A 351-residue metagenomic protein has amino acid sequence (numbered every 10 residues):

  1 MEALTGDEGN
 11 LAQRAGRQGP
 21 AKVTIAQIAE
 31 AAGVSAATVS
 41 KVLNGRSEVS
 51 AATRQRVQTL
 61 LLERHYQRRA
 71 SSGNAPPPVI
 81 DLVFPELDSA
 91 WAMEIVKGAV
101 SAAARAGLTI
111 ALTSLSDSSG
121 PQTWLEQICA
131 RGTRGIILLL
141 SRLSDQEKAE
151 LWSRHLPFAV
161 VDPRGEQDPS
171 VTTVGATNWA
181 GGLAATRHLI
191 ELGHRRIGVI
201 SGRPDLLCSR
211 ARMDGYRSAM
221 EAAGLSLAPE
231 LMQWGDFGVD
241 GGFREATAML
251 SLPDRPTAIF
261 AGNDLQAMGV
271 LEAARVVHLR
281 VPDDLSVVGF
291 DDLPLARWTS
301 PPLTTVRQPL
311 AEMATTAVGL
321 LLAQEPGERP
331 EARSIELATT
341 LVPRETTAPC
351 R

Functional and structural regions predicted by a protein language model:
M1-L11, G16-P20, P77-R187, E191: Alpha-helical recognition/docking segments in bacterial nutrient-uptake and carbohydrate-utilization systems
M1-P76, R351: N-terminal helix-turn-helix DNA-binding module of bacterial transcription factors
T5-G6, T247-R351: Flexible loop/turn connectors
S35, R134, R195-I197, R255-T257: Short acidic/polar active-site loop segments enriched in Thr and Asp
A52, F84-E94, L112-P121, P163 (+7 more regions): Hinge/beta->alpha junction and helix N-cap segments in small-molecule ligand-binding domains
R64, R131-G132, H188, L192-G193 (+2 more regions): Glycine-rich phosphate-binding loop signature in dinucleotide/nucleotide-binding domains
R195-R196, L227-L231, V281-S286: Short acidic capping loops at alpha-helix termini that bridge into adjacent secondary structure
